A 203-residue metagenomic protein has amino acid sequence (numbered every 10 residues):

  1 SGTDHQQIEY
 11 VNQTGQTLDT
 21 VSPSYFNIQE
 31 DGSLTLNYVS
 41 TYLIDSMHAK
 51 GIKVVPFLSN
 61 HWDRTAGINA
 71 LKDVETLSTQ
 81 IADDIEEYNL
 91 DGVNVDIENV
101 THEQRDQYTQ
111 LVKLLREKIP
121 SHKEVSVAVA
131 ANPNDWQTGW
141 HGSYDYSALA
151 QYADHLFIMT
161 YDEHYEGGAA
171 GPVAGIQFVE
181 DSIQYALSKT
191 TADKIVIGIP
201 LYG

Functional and structural regions predicted by a protein language model:
S1, D19-P23, V54-L58, V93-V95 (+3 more regions): Hydrophobic faces of well-ordered beta-strands that scaffold small-molecule active sites in alpha/beta enzyme cores
S1-I81: Glycan-recognition patch characteristic of GH18 chitinases/ENGases and related GlcNAc/peptidoglycan-binding proteins
T3-Q6, Q13, T35, V39 (+7 more regions): Extracytoplasmic/periplasmic, Sec-exported soluble proteins
G15-T20, D73-I97, S143-E163: Structural recognition of alpha->loop->beta junctions
E30-D31, T101-G203: Substrate-binding surface in catalytic domains of secreted glycosidases
S59-G67, V93, T160-E166: Substrate-binding clefts and substrate-entry loops adjacent to catalytic sites of polymer-processing enzymes acting on
W62, D96-E98, A130: Short linear capping/connector segments at secondary-structure termini
